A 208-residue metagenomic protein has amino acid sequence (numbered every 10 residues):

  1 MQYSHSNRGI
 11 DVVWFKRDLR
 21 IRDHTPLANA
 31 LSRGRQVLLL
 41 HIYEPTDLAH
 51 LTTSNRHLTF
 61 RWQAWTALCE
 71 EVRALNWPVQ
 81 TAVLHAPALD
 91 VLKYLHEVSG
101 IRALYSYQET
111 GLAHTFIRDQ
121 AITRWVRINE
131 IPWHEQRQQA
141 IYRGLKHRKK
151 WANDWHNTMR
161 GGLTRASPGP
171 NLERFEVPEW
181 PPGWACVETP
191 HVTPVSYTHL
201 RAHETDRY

Functional and structural regions predicted by a protein language model:
M1, A103-Y105, D206: Intrinsically disordered, low-complexity segments enriched in small/polar residues
M1-L75: N-terminal beta-strand-loop-alpha-helix module at the start of alpha/beta ligand-binding or catalytic domains
F15, H41-Y43, F60, Y105 (+3 more regions): Aromatic side chains
L19-I21, L112, D206: Glycine-rich nucleotide phosphate-binding loop and flanking beta-alpha elements of Rossmann-like dinucleotide-binding
S32-G34, I117, Y142, D206: Short, intrinsically disordered low-complexity segments
P45-A103, A113-I117: N-terminal Rossmann-like or analogous alpha/beta NTP/dinucleotide-binding catalytic cores that position adenine
Q80, P87-R201: Beta-rich, aromatic/charged-enriched effector core domains that present basic-aromatic interfaces for binding
A202-Y208: A short, hydrophobic C-terminal helix/tail in secreted or cell-surface proteins
